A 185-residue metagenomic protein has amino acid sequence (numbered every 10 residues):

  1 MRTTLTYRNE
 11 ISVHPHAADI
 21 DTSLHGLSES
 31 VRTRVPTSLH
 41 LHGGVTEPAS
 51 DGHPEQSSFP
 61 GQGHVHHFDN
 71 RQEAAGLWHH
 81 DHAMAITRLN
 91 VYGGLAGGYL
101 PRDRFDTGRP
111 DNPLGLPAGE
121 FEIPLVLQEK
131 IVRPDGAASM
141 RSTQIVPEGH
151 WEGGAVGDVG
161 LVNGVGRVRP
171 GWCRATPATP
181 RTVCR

Functional and structural regions predicted by a protein language model:
M1-R185: Histidine-centered copper-binding motifs that mark active-site loops of extracellular/periplasmic copper enzymes
